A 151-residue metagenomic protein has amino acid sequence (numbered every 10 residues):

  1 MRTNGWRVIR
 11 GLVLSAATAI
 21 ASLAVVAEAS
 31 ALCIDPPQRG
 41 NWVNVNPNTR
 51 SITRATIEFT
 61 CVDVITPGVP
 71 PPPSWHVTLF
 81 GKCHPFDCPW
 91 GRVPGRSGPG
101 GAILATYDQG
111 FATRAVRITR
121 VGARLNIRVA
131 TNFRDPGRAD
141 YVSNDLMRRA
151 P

Functional and structural regions predicted by a protein language model:
R2-A16: Bacterial N-terminal signal peptides that target proteins for export
A19-A29: C-terminal segment of classical bacterial N-terminal signal peptides
A29-N41: N-terminal helix-cap/turn-to-beta initiation motif at the start of protein domains
P36, N44-R114: Central antiparallel beta-sheet cores of small beta-barrel/beta-sandwich binding domains
V43-V45, A130-N132: A generic structural motif
F59-P70, I118-R124, R148-P151: A short, structured loop/turn motif at beta-sheet edges
A105-R124, T131-F133: Acidic, glycine-rich flexible loop segments
T131-P151: Edge beta-strand at a domain terminus
